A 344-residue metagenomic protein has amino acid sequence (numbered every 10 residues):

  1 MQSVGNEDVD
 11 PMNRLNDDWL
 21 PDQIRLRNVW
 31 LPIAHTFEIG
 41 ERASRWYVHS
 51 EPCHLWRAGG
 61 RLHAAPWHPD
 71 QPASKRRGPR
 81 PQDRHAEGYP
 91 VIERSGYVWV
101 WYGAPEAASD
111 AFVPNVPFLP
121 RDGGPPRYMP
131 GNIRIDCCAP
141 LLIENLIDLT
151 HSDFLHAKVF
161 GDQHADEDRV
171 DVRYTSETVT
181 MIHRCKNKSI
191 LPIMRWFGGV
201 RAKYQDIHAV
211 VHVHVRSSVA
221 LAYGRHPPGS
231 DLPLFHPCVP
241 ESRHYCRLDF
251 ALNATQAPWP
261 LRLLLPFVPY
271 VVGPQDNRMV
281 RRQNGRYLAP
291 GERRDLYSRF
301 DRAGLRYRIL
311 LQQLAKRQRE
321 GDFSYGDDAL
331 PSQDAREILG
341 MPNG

Functional and structural regions predicted by a protein language model:
M1-P69, S74-G96, V100-P114: N-terminal pre-ligand scaffold of iron-sulfur
D17-W19, V48, H54, G60-H63 (+1 more regions): C-terminal catalytic domain of Rieske-type non-heme iron oxygenases
